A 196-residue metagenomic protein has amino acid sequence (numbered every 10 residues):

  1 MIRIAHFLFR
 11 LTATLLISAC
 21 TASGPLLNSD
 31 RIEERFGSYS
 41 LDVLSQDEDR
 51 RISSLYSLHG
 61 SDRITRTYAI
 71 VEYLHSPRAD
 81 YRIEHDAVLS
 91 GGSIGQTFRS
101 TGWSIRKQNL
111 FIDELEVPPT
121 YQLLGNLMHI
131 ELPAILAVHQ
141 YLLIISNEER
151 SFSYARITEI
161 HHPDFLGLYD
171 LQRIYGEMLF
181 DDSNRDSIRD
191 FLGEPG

Functional and structural regions predicted by a protein language model:
R3-T14: Sec-dependent signal peptide recognition, specifically the positively charged N-region followed immediately by
S23-G196: Composition-driven recognition of glycine/serine/threonine/acidic- and proline-rich low-complexity segments and repeats
